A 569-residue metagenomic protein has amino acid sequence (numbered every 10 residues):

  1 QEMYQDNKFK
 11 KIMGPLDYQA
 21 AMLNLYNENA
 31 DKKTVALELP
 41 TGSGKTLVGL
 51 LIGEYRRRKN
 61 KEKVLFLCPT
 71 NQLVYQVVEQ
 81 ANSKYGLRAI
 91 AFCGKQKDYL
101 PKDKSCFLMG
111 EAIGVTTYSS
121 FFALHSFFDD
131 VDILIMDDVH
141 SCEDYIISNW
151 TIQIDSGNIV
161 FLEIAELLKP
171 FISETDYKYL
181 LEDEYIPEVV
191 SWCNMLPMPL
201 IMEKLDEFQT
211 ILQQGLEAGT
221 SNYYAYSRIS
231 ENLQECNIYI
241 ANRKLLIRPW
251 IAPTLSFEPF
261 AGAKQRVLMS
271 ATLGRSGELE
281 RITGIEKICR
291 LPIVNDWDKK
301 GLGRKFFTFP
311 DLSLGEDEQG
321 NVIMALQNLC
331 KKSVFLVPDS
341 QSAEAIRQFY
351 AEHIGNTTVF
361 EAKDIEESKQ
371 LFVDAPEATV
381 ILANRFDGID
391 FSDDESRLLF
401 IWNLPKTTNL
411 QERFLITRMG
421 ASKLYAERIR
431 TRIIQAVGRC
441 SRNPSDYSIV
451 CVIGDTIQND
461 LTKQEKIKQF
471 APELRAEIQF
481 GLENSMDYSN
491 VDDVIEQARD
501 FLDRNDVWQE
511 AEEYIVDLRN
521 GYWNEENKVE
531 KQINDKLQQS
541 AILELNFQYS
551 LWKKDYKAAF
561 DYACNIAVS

Functional and structural regions predicted by a protein language model:
Q1-E38: Conserved pre-motif I regulatory segment
T34-A36, P40, V131-I133, D138-S333 (+4 more regions): Conserved coupling segment at the C-terminus of the helicase ATP-binding
S43-Q96, S120, T272-L279, F335-E344: Conserved Walker A/P-loop ATP-binding site and its immediately adjacent core in helicase/helicase-like ATPase domains
F66, G114-T117, I133-M136, Q265-S270 (+3 more regions): Structural recognition of the conserved hydrophobic beta-strand(s) that form the central parallel beta-sheet of P-loop
Q72-S126, D130, E361-F372: Inter-Walker segment of RecA-like/P-loop motor cores
Y99-N149, I247-P253, V380-I389: Conserved RecA-like ASCE ATPase "motif II neighborhood" in helicase/translocase motors
I346, N443-V568: Long, largely alpha-helical accessory region at the distal end of helicase-like NTP-driven motors
L371-Q458: Conserved RecA-like P-loop NTPase helicase motor core
